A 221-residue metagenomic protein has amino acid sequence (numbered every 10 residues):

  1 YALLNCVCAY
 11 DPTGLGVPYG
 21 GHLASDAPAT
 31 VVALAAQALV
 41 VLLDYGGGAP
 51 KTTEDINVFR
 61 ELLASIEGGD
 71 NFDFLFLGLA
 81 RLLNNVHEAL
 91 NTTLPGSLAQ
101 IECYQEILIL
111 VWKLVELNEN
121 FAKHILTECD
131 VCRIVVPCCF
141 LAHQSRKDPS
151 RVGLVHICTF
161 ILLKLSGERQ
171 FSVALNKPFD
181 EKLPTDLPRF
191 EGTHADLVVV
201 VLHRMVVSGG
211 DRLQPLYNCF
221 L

Functional and structural regions predicted by a protein language model:
Y1-G192: Alpha-helical repeat/alpha-solenoid scaffolds of the HEAT/ARM/MIF4G superfamily and closely related elongated all-alpha
E168, G192-V200, Q214-N218: C-terminal substrate/ligand-recognition segments
M205-L221: C-terminal, well-structured subdomains that either form a transmembrane helix-short loop-helix hairpin in multi-pass
